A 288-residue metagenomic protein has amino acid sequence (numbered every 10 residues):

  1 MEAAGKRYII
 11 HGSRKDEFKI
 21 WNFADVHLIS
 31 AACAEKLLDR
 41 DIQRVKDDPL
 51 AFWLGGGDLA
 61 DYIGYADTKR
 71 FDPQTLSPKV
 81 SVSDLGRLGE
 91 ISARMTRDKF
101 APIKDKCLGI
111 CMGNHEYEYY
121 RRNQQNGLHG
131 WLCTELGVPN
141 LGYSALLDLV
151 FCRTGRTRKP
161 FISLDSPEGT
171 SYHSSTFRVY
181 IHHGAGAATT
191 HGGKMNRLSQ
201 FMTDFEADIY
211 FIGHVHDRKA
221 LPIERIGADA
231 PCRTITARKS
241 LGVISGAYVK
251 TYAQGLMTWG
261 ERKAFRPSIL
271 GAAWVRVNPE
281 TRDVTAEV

Functional and structural regions predicted by a protein language model:
Y8-W21, L147-Y180, A237-S240: Beta-strand-turn-beta hairpins that frame and shape the catalytic cleft of phosphate-ester-processing enzymes
I9-E17, L28-Y143: Core catalytic region of metal-dependent phosphoesterases/phosphodiesterases, especially metallo-beta-lactamase-like
I20, V26, V45-K46, T154-F161 (+5 more regions): A structural signal for the main folded, soluble domain(s) of proteins
I20-N22, W53-G55, I110, Y180 (+1 more regions): Residue-level marker for buried hydrophobic side chains located in beta-strands that build the well-ordered beta-sheet
D25, G57-D58, G113, H183 (+1 more regions): Active-site glycine-centered loops adjacent to acidic/histidine catalytic or metal-binding residues that shape
F71-V80, V249, K263, I269-L270 (+1 more regions): C-terminal accessory extensions appended to soluble enzyme cores
R94, G142-L146, R158-P167, A187-F201: A Trp-anchored, charged/polar loop motif used as the substrate-binding/catalytic surface of acyl/ester-handling
S175-V179, G184-P279: Conserved beta-sheet core of the metallophosphoesterase superfamily
